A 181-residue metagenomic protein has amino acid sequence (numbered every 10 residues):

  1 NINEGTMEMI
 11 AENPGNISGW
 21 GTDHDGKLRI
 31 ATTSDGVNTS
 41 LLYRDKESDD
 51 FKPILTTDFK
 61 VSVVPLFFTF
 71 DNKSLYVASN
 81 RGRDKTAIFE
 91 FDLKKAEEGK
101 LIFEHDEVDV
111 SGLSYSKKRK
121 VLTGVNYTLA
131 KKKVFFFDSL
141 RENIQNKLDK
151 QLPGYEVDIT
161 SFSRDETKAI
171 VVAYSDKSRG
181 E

Functional and structural regions predicted by a protein language model:
N1-E181: Peripheral, non-catalytic segments that deliver or gate enzyme domains
